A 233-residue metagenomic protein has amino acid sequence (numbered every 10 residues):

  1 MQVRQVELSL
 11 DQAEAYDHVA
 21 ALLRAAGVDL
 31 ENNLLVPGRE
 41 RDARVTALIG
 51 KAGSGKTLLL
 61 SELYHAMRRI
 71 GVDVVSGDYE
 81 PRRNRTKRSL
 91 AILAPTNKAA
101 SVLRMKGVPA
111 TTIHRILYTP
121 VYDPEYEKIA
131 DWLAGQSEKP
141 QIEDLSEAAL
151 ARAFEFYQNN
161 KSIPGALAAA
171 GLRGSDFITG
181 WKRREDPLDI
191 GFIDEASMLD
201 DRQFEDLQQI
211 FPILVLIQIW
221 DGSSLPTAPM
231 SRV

Functional and structural regions predicted by a protein language model:
M1-V233: Conserved ATP-binding/catalytic motifs of P-loop helicase motor domains
